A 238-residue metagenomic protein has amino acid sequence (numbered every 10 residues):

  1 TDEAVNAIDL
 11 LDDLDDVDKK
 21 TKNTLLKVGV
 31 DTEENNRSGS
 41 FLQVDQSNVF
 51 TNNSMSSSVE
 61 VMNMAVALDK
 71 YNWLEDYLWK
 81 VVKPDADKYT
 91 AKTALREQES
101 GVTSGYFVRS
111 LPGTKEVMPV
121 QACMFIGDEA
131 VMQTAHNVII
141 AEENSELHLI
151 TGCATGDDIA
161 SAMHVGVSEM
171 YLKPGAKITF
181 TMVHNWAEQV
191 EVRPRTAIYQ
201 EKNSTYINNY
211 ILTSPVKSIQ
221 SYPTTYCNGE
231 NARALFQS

Functional and structural regions predicted by a protein language model:
T1-G101: Long, low-complexity, mixed-charge
Y77, V81-S238: Conserved beta-strand/loop scaffold segments within soluble protein domains that form the structured core and edges
